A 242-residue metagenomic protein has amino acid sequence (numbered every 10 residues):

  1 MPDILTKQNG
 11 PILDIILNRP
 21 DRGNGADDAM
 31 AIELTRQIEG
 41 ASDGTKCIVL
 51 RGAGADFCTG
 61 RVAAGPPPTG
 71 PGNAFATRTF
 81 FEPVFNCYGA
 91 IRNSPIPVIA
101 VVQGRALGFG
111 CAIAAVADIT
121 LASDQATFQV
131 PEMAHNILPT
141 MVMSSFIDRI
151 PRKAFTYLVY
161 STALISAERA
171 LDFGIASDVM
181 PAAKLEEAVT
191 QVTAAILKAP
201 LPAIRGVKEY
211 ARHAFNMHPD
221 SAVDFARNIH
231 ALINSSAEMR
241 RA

Functional and structural regions predicted by a protein language model:
M1-A53: Conserved CoA-thioester-binding segment of acyl-CoA-metabolizing enzymes
M1-L13, A41-D43, F57, T162-E168 (+3 more regions): C-terminal alpha-helix plus adjacent terminal tail
P20-G23, A55-D56, G60, Q125-T127: A short, glycine- and basic residue-enriched loop/turn that sits immediately adjacent to a domain's principal
A29-E33, P83, A90, A188 (+2 more regions): Charged catalytic carboxylate motif
G44, G52-A90, A106, H218: Glycine- (often His-adjacent) and acidic-residue-rich active-site loop that binds/positions the CoA thioester
G89-L201: Crotonase-fold acyl-CoA enzyme core
